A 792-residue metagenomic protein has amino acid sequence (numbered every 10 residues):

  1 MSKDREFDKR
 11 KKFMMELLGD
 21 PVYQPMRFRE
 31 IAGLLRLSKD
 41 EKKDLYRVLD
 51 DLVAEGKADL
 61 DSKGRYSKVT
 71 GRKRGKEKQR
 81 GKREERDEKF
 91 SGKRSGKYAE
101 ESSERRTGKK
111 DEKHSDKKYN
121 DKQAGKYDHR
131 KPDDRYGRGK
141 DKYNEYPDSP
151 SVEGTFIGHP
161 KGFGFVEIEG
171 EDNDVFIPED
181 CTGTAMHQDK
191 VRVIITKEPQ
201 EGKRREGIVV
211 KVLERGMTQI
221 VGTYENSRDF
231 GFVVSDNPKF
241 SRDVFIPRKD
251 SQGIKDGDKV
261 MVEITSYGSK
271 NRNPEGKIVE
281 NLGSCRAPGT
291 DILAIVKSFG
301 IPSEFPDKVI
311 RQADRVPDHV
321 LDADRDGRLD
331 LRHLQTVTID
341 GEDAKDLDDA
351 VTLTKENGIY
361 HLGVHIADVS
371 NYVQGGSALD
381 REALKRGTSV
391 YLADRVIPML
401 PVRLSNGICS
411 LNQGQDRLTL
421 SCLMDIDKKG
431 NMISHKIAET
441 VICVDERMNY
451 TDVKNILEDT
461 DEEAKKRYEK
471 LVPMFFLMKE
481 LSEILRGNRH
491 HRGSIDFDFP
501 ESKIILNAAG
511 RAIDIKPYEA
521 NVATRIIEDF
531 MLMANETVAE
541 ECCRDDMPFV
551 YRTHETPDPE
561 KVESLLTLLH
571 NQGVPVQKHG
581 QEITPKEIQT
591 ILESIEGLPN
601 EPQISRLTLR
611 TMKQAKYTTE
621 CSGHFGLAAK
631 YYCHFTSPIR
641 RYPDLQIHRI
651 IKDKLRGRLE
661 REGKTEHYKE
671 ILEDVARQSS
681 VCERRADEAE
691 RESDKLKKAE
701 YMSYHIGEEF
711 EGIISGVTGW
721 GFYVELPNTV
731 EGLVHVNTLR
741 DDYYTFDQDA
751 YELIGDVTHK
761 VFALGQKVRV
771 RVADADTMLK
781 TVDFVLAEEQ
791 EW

Functional and structural regions predicted by a protein language model:
S2-G363, S370-D416, K454, E752-L753 (+3 more regions): Charge-lined substrate channels and their catalytic hotspots, especially those that engage the 3′ end of RNA
M261, Y267, K297, I301 (+4 more regions): Electropositive polyanion-binding surfaces
F746-Q748: Extended, solvent-exposed segments with strong compositional bias
